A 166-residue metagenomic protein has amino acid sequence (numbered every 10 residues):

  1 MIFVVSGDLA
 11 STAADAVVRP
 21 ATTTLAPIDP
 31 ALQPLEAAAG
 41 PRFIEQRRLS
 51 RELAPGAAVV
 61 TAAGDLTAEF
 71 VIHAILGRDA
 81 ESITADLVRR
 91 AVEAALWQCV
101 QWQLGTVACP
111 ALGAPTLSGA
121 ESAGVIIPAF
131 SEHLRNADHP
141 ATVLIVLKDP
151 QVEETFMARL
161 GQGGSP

Functional and structural regions predicted by a protein language model:
M1-W102: Glycine-/small-residue-enriched capping loops at alpha/beta junctions
R78-P166: Phosphate/ribose-phosphate-bearing ligand recognition and processing surfaces, centered on ADP-ribose/NAD(+/P+) systems
